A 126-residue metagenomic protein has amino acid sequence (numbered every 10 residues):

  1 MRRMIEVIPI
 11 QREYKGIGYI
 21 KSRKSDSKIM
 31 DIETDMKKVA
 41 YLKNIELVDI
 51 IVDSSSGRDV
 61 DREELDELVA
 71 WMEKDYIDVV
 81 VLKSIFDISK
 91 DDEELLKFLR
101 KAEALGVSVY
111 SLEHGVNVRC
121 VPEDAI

Functional and structural regions predicted by a protein language model:
M1-I126: Short, structured surface patches at the beginning of a domain
